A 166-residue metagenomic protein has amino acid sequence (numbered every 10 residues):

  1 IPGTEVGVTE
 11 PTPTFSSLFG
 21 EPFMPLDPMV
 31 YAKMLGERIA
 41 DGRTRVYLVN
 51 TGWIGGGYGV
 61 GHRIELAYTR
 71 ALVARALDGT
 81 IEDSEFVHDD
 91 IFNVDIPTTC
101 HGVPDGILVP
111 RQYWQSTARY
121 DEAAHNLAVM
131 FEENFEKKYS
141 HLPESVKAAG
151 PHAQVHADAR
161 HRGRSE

Functional and structural regions predicted by a protein language model:
I1-E166: Conserved NTP phosphate-binding and transfer environment spanning the P-loop NTPase/kinase superfamily
